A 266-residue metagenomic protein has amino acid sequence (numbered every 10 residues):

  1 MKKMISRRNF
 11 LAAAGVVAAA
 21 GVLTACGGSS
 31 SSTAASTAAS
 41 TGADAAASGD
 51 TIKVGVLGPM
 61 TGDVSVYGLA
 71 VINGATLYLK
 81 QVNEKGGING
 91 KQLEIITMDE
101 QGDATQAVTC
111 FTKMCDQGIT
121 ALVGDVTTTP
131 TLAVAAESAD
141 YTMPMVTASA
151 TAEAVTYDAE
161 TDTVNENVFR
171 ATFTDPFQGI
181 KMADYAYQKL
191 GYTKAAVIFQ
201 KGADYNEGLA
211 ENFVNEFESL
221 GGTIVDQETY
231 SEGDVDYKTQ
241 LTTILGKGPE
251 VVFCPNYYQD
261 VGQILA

Functional and structural regions predicted by a protein language model:
M1-A25: N-terminal secretory signal peptides
C26-T37: Bacterial lipoprotein signal-peptidase II cleavage site
G55-G74, M98-A104, V126-T127, I198-E207: Extracytoplasmic "Venus flytrap"
V66-V71, G86-Y157, Y230-V235: Beta-alpha junction/loop-to-helix N-cap segments that form part of ligand/metal-binding clefts
N73-I95, E218-G222: Signal peptide-proximal N-terminal region of secreted/periplasmic/extracellular or secretory-lumen proteins
M114-V126, V146-A148, A196-F199, G248-Y258 (+1 more regions): Periplasmic-binding protein-like
T163-T229, V251: An alpha-beta-alpha
A210-A266: Extracellular/periplasmic bilobed ligand-binding domains
